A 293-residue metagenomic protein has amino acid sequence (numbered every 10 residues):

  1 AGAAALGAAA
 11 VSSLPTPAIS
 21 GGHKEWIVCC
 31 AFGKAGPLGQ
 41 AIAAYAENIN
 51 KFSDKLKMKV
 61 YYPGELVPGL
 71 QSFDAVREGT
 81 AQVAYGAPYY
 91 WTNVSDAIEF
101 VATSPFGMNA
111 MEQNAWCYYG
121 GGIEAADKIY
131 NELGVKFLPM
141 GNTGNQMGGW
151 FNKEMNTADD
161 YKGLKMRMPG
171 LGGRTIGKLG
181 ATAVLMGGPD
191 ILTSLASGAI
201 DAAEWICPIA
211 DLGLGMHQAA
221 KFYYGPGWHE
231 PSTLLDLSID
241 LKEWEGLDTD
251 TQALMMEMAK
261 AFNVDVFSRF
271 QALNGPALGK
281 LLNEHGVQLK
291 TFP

Functional and structural regions predicted by a protein language model:
G2-Q113, I123-P293: N-terminal secretory/targeting leader peptides
